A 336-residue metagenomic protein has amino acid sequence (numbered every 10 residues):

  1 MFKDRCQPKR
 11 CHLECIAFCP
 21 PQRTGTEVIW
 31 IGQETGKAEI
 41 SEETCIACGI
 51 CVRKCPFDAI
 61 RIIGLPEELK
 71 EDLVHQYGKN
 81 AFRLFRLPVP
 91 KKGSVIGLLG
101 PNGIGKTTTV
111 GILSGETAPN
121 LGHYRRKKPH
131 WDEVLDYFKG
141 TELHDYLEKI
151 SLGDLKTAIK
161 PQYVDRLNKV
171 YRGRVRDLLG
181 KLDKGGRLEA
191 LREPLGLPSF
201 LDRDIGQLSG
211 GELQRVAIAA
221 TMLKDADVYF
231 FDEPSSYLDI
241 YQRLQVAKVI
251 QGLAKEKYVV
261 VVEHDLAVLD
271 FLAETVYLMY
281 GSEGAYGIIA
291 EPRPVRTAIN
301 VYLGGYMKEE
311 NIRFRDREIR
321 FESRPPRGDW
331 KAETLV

Functional and structural regions predicted by a protein language model:
H12-E34, E39, I50-E67: Iron-sulfur cluster-binding cysteine motifs and their immediate structural context in ferredoxin-like electron-transfer
D72-R86, H123-G210, K224: ABC-family P-loop ATPase nucleotide-binding domains
G97, Q214-T221: ABC ATPase nucleotide-binding domain "signature" region
T109, I218, V246: Hydrophobic anchor residue at the start of the ABC signature
D204, E233-P234, Y241: Walker B catalytic motif
R243-K255: Helical segment within the ABC ATPase nucleotide-binding domain
V262-H264: H-loop/switch region of ABC-family ATPase nucleotide-binding domains
L278-R315: Conserved beta-strand-loop-alpha-helix hinge in the C-terminal portion of ABC ATPase nucleotide-binding domains
